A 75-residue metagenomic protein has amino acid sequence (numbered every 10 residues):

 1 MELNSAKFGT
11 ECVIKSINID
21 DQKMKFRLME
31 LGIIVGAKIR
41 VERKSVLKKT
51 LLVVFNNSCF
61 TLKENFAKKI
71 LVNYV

Functional and structural regions predicted by a protein language model:
M1-E2: Absolute protein N-terminus
K23-R27: Short alpha-helix capping/helix-loop boundary micro-motifs
L28-L31, K63-N65: Short beta-strand-centered segments at strand-helix junctions
S45, K49-V75: C-terminal structural segments of small proteins and small subunits
